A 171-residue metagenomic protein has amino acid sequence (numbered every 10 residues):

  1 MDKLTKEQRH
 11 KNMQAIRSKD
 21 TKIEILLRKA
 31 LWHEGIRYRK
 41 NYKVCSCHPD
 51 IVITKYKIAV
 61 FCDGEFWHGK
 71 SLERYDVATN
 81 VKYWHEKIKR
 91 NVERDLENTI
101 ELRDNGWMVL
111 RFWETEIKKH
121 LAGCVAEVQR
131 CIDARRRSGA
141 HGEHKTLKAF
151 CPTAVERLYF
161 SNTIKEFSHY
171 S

Functional and structural regions predicted by a protein language model:
M1-S171: Nucleic-acid endo/exonuclease domains
